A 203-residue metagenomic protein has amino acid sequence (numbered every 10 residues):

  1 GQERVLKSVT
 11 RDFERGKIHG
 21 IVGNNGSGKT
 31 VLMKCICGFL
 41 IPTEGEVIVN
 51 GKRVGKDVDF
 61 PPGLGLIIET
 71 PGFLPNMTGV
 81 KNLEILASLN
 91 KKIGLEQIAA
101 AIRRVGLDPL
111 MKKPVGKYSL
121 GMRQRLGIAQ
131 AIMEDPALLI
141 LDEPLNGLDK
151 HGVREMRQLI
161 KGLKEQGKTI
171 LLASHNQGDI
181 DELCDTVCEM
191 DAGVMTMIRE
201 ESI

Functional and structural regions predicted by a protein language model:
V22-N24: The feature captures the beta-strand-to-loop junction immediately N-terminal to the Walker
C37: Helix-to-loop junction immediately C-terminal to a conserved catalytic motif
G45-F60: Conserved ABC transporter NBD signature motif
E84, L95-L110: Conserved ABC ATPase "signature" region
I128: Hydrophobic anchor residue at the start of the ABC signature
L139-E143: Catalytic Walker B motif of ABC-type/P-loop ATPase nucleotide-binding domains
S174-H175: H-loop/switch region of ABC-family ATPase nucleotide-binding domains
